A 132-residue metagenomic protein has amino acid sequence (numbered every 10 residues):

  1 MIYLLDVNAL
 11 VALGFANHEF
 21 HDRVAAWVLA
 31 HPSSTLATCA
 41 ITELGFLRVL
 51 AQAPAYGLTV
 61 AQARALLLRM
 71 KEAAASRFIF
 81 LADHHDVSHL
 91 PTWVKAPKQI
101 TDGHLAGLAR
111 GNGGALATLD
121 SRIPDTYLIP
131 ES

Functional and structural regions predicted by a protein language model:
M1-T38, A53-A65: Short, well-structured N-terminal submotif of metal-dependent ribonuclease cores
L10, R122-I123: Catalytic metal-binding/acid-base residues of hydrolase active sites
C39-E43: Short, conserved alpha-helical segments within structured domains
V49-L50: Short, well-ordered beta-strand segments in beta-rich or mixed alpha/beta enzyme and ligand-binding folds
A73-S121: Active-site neighborhoods of divalent-metal-dependent phosphate/nucleic-acid chemistry enzymes
D125-S132: Active-site regions of enzymes building and remodeling cell-envelope glycoconjugates
